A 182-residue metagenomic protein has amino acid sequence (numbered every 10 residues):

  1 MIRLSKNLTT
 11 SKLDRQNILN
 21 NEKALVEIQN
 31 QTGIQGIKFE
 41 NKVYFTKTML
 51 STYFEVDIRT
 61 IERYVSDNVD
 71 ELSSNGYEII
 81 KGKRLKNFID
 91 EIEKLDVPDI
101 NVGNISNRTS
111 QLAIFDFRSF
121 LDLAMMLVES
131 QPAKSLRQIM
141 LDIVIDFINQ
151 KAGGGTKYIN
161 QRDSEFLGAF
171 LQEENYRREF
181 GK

Functional and structural regions predicted by a protein language model:
M1-R63, G82-K182: Positively charged, aromatic-accented nucleic-acid-binding surfaces
D67-E78: Short, solvent-exposed alpha-helical "recognition" segments
